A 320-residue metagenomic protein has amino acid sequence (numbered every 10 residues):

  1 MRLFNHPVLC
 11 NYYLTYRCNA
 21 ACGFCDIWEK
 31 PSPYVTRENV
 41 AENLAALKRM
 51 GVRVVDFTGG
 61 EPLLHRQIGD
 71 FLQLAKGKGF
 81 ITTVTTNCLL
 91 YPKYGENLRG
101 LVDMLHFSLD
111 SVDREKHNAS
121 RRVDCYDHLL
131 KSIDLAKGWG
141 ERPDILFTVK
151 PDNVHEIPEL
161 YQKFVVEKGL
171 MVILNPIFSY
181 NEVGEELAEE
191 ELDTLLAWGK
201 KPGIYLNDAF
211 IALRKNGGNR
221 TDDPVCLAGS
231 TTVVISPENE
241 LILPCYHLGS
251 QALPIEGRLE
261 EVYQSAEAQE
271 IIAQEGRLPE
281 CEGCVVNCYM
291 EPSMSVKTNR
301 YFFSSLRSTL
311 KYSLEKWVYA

Functional and structural regions predicted by a protein language model:
M1, G217-D222, E270-I272: Short, P/G- and charge-enriched loop/turn segments at secondary-structure junctions
M1-N97, K297, L314-A320: Conserved alpha-helical substructure of the radical SAM core
V8-N11, A209-K215, V233, V262-E275: Short, intrinsically disordered, charge-biased short linear motifs at domain edges
Y13, V35, K78-I81, L101-M104 (+2 more regions): Radical SAM enzyme [4Fe-4S]-AdoMet core and its adjacent flexible, acidic and glycine-rich loops/tails across
R17, A21, V225, E280-G283: The −1 position to Zn-ligating cysteines in a subset of zinc-ribbon hairpins
A21, G51-R53, L101, R142 (+2 more regions): Short loop/turn motifs at secondary-structure junctions
I242-A320: Flexible mid-to-C-terminal extensions adjoining Fe-S/redox cofactors in radical SAM and related proteins
